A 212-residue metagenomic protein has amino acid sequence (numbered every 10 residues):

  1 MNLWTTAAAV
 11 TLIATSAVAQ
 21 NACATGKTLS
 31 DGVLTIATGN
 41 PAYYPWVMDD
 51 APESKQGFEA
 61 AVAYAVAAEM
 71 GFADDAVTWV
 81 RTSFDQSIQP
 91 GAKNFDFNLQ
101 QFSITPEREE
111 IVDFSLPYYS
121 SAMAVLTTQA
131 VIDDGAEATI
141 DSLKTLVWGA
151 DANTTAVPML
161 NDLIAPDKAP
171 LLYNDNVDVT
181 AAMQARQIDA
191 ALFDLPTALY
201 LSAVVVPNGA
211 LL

Functional and structural regions predicted by a protein language model:
A14-A19: N-terminal signal peptide c-region/cleavage motif recognized by signal peptidases
A22-Q101, E110: Extracytoplasmic small-molecule ligand-binding "clamshell" domains of the periplasmic binding protein/Venus flytrap
D49-P52, A63-D75, I140-S142, T155-N174 (+1 more regions): Ligand-binding cleft/hinge of the Venus flytrap
F72-D74, A92-Q100, L146, Q184-T197 (+1 more regions): Alpha-to-beta junction loops
V77-Q89, D134-A136, L171-A185: Short helix-initiation/N-cap motifs at beta->coil->alpha
D85-Q86, F102-I111, N161-D162, D189-L212: A ligand-binding cleft/hinge motif common to bilobed small-molecule-binding domains
D113-T127, L163: Short Pro/Gly-enriched coil loops immediately N-terminal to beta-strands
Q129-V147: Flexible hinge/capping segments at coil-to-helix
